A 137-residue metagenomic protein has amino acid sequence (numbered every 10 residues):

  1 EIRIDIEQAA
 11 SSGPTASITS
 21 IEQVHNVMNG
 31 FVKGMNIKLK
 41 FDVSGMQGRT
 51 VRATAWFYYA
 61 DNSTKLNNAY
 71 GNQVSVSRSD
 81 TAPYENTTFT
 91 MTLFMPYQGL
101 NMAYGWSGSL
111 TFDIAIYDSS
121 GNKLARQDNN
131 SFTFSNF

Functional and structural regions predicted by a protein language model:
E1-A10, Q73-R78, S119-F137: Short beta-strand elements
R3-I37, T133-F137: Short, compositionally biased P/S/T/A/G/V-rich stretches that sit at domain boundaries
V27-F41, G48-R52, T90-T92: Contiguous beta-strand segments within globular domains
K40-S44, Y58, P96: Solvent-exposed residues in well-ordered beta-strands and their adjoining turns, especially edge/terminal strands
V43-V51, S63-L66, Y104: A short beta-turn/strand-edge loop motif at beta-sheet boundaries
R52-Y58, A115: Beta-strand signatures of extracellular beta-sandwich domains
Y58-Y70: Short aromatic-acidic-glycine turn motif
N72-S120: Short, solvent-exposed, Trp/other aromatic-anchored flexible loops in extracytoplasmic proteins
